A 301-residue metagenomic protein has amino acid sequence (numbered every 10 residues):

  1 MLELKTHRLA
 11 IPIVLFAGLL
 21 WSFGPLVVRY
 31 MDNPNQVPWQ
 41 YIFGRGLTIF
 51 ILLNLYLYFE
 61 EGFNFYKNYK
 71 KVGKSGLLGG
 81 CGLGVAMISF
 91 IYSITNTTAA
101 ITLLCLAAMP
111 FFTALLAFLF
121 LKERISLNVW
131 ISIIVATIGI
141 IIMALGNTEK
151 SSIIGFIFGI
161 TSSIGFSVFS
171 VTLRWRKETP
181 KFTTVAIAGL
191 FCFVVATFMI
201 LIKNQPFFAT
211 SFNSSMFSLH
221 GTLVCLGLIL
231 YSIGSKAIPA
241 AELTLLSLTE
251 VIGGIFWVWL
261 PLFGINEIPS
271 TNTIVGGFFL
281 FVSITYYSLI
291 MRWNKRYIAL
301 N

Functional and structural regions predicted by a protein language model:
M1-G44, C81, T148-W175, M216 (+2 more regions): Glycine-/small-residue-enriched transmembrane alpha-helix faces in small-molecule transporters and effluxers
L2-L4, I49-K70, A136-S151, F191-N213 (+2 more regions): Membrane-interface helix-cap regions at the ends of transmembrane helices in multi-pass membrane proteins
E3-L4, G46, L145, L248-N301: C-terminal-most transmembrane helix of multi-pass membrane proteins
L9-A17, L57, N64-S89, N128 (+3 more regions): Loop-to-transmembrane-helix transition segments
G18, G44, T102-A108, L173-C192 (+1 more regions): Helix-helix packing/entry segments at the starts of transmembrane helices
S22, L26, G80, G84-I88 (+9 more regions): Hydrophobic/small/kink-forming positions within alpha-helical transmembrane segments of polytopic membrane proteins
P34-V85, F112, G165-F169, A186-K203 (+2 more regions): Transmembrane alpha-helices of multi-pass small-molecule transport proteins
L53, L116, I125-L145, I164 (+2 more regions): Hydrophobic transmembrane alpha-helices of multi-pass small-molecule transport proteins
